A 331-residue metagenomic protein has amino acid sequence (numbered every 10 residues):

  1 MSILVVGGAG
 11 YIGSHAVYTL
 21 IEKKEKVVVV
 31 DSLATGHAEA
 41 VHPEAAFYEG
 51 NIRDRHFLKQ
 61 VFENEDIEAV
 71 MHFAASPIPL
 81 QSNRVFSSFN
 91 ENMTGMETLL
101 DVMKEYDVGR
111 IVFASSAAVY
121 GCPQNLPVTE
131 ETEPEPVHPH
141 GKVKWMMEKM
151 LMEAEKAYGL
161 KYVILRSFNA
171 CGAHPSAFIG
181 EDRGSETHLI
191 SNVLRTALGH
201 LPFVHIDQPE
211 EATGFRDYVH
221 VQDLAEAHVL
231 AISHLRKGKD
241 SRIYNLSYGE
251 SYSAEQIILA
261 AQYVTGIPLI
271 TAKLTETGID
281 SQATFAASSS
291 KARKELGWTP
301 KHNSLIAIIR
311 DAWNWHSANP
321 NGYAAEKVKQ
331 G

Functional and structural regions predicted by a protein language model:
M1-A173: N-terminal Rossmann-like NAD(P)+-binding domain of SDR-like oxidoreductases, especially those catalyzing
V6, N90-M93, G141, R183 (+5 more regions): Short, solvent-exposed loop/helix junctions and linker helices that flank or host conserved functional motifs
I21, F62, L100, K104 (+7 more regions): A structural alpha-helix within SAM-dependent methyltransferase catalytic domains
H72-A75, G172, L194-L198, W313-S317: Short amphipathic alpha-helical interface segments enriched in basic and hydrophobic/aromatic residues, used as
N83-V85, P139, F178-D182, F203 (+1 more regions): Short, solvent-exposed loop/turn segments at secondary-structure boundaries
M152-L230, L259-Q262: NAD(P)-dependent short-chain dehydrogenase/reductase
L198-G331: C-terminal substrate-binding subdomain of Rossmann-fold SDR/epimerase-dehydratase oxidoreductases
